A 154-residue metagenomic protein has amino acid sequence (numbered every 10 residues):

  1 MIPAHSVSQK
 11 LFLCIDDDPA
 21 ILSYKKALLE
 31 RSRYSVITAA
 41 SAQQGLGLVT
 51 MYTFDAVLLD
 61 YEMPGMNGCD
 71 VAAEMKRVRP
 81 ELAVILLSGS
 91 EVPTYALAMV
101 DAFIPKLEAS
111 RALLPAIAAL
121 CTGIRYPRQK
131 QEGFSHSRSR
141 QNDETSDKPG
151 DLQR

Functional and structural regions predicted by a protein language model:
M1-L11, R111-R154: Non-catalytic signal-transmission and effector/linker regions of two-component phosphorelay proteins
S8-A20, K25-L29, V57: Conserved acidic segment of CheY-like receiver
R33-A40, L48: Short hydrophobic/Thr-rich beta-strand motif most characteristic of the beta2 strand and flanking loop of CheY-like
A40-Q44, N67-V71: Acidic catalytic/metal-coordinating carboxylates
T50-Y52, E74-L82, A98: Conserved phosphotransfer cores of two-component systems
D60: Active-site residues of response regulator receiver
M63: Receiver (REC) domain active-site loop signature in two-component systems and cognate sites in sensor histidine kinases
